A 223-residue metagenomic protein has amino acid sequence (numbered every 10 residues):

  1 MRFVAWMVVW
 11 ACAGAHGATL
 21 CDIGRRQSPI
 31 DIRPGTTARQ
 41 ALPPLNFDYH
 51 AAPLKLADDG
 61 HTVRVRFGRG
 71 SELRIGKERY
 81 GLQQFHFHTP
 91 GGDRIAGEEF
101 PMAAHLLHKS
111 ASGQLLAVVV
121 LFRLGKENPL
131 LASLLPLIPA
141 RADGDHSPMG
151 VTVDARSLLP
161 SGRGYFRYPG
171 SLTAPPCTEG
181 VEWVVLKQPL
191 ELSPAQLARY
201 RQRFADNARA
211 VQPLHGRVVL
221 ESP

Functional and structural regions predicted by a protein language model:
R2-W6, W10-P223: Alpha-carbonic anhydrase
